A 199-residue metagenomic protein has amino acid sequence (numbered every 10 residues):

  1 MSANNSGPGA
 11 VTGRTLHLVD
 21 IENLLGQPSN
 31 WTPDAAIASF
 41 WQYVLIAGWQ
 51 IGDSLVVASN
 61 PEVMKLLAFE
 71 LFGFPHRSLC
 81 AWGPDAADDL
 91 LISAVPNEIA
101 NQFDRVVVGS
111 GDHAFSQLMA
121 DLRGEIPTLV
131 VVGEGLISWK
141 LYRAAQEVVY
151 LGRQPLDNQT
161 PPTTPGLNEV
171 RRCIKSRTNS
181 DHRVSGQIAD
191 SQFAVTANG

Functional and structural regions predicted by a protein language model:
M1-S2, S93: Short leucine-rich amphipathic alpha-helices used at interfaces
S2-A87, G135: Domain-level signal for Mg2+-assisted phosphodiester chemistry and nucleotide/NA-binding surfaces in nucleic-acid
P61-K175, N179, R183-G186, Q192: Nuclease catalytic cores that cleave nucleic-acid phosphodiester bonds, predominantly acidic two-metal-ion
Q187, N198-G199: Long, low-complexity, intrinsically disordered terminal regions
F193-A197: Intrinsically disordered, low-complexity segments enriched in serine/proline and basic residues
